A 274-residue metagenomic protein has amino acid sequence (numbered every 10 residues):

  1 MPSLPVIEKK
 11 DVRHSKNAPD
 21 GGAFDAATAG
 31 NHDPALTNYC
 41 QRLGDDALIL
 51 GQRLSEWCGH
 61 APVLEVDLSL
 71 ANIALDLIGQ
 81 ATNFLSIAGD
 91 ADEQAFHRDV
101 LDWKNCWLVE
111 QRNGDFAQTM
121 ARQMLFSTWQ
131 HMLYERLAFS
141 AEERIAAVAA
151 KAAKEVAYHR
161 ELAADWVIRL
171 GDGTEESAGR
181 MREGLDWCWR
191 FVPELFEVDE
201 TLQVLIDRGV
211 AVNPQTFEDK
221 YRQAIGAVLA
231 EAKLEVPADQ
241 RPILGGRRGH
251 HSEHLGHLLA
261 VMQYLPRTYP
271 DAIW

Functional and structural regions predicted by a protein language model:
M1-H32: Extreme N-terminal leader/anchor segments
S3-L4, A74-R98, A163-I168: Conserved alpha-helical segments that form or flank metal/cofactor-binding pockets of metalloenzymes
D20-Y39, H97-Q123, S140, G173-T174 (+1 more regions): Acidic/His metal-coordination segments adjacent to aromatic residues that form catalytic metal sites in metalloenzymes
A35-R42, A61-Q80, T119, R144-V156: Alpha-helical scaffold segments that form or flank carboxylate-/histidine-based iron centers
L50-N72, Q130-I145: Helix-loop segments that flank and shape redox-cofactor active sites
V109-D165: Internal, conserved structured core segments that host functional sites
R144-R208: A contiguous pocket-lining binding segment that forms or flanks enzyme active sites
G179-W274: Extended, helix-rich structural scaffolds rather than catalytic motifs
